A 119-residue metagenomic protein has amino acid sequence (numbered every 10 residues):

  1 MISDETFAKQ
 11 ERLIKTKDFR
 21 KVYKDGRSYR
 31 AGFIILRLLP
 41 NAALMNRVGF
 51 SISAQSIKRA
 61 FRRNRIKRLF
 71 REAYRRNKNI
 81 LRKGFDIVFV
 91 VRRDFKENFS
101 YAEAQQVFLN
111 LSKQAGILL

Functional and structural regions predicted by a protein language model:
M1-L119: Positively charged, solvent-exposed patches that mediate nucleic-acid binding
